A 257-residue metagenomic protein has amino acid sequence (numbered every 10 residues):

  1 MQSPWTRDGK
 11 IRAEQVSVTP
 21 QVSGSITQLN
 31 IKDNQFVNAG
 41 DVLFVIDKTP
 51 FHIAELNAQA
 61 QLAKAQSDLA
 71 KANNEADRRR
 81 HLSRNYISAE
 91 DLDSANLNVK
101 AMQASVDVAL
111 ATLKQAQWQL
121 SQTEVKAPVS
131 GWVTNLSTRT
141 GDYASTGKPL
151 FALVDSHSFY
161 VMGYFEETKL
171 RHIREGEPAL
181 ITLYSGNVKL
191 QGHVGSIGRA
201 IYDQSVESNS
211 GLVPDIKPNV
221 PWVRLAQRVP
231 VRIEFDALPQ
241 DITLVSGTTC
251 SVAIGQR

Functional and structural regions predicted by a protein language model:
M1-S3, S158, Y164-R171, P178-L190 (+3 more regions): Hydrophobic alpha-helix/coiled-coil detector that fires on Leu/Ile/Phe-packed helical surfaces
P4-L62, Q66-S67, N135-R139, T168: Long, amphipathic coiled-coil "stalk"/hairpin helices in large membrane-associated assemblies
K10-R12, Q28-N30, V37-A39, Q119 (+4 more regions): Surface-exposed patches in structured soluble domains
I26, Q35-N57, R84, T112-Q119 (+3 more regions): Short hydrophobic beta/alpha edge segments that flank linear recognition/processing sites
P50-W118, L136, V161: Alpha-helical coiled-coil segments
K114-W118, E124, I254: Amphipathic alpha-helical oligomerization/scaffold segments
A200-V213: Short, solvent-exposed secondary-structure boundary/capping segments
D215-V245: Acidic- and glycine-rich mobile interface elements
